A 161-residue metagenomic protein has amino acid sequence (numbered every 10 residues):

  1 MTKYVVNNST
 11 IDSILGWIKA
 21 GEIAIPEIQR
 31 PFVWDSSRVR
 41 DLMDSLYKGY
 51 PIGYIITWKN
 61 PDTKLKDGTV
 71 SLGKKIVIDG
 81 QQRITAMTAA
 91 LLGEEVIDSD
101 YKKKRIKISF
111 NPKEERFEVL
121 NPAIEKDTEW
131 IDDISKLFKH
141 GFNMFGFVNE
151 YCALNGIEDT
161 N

Functional and structural regions predicted by a protein language model:
T2-N161: Basic- and aromatic-enriched surface patches that contact anionic nucleotides/nucleic acids
